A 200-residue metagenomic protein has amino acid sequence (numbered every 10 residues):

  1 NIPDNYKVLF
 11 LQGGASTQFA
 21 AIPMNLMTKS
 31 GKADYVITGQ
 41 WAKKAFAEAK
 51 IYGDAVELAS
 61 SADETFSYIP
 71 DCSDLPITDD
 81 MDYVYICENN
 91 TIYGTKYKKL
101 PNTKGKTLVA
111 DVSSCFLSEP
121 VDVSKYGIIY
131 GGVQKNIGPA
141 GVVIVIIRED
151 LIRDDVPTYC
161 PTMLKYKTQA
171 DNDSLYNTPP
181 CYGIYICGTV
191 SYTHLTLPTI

Functional and structural regions predicted by a protein language model:
N5-S30, A42-A45: Conserved beta-loop-alpha segment that forms the PLP phosphate-binding cup at the N-terminus of a helix
V8-Q12, Y35, E57-A59, I86 (+2 more regions): General beta-strand structural signal in soluble alpha/beta enzymes
M24-S30, V123-Y126, D150: A glycine- and small-aliphatic-rich helix-loop capping segment at beta-alpha/alpha-beta transitions that lines
A49, S60-F116: Active-site phosphate-binding strand-loop segment of PLP-dependent enzymes
K125-M163, P179-P180: Active-site PLP attachment segment
A170-C181: A short glycine-threonine-serine/GTX helix/turn-capping micro-motif
T193-T199: Conserved small/polar residues in nucleotide/adenosyl-binding loops
